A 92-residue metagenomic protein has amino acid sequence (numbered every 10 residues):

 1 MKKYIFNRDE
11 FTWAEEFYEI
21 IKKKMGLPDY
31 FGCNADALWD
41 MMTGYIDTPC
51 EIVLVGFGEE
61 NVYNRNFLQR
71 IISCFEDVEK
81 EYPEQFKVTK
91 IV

Functional and structural regions predicted by a protein language model:
M1-Y30, Y45-V92: N-terminal intrinsically disordered, low-complexity segments enriched in P/E/S/T
C33-N34: Short glycine-rich substrate-engagement loop in P-loop NTPases that contacts/grips substrate
M41-T43: Short, intrinsically disordered low-complexity segments
